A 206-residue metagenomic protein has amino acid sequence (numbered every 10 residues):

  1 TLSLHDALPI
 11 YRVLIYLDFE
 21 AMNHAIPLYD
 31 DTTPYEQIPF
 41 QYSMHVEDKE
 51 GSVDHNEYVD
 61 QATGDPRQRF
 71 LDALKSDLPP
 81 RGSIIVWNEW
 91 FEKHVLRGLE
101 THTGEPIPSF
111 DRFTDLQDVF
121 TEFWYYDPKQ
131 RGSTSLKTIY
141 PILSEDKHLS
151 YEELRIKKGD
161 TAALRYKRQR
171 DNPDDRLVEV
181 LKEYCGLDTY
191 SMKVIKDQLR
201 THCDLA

Functional and structural regions predicted by a protein language model:
T1-L8: Short, small-residue-biased leader/transition segments that mark boundaries at the very start of proteins
L8, E20, H45, N88-W90 (+1 more regions): Anionic group-transfer/hydrolysis microenvironments
P9-R12, F40, D77-R81, E145 (+1 more regions): Short, well-ordered loop/turn elements at secondary-structure boundaries
R12-N23, P27, D115: Two-metal-ion RNase H-like nuclease active-site motif
Y16, S43, I85-V86: Structured core elements
M22-R69, P108: Metal-dependent catalytic core segments for phosphate chemistry
H55-D160: Conserved DEDDh/DEDDy metal-dependent 3′-5′ exonuclease domain
I139-A206: Acidic, Mg2+-coordinating catalytic module of metal-dependent nucleases/exonucleases that use a two-metal-ion mechanism
